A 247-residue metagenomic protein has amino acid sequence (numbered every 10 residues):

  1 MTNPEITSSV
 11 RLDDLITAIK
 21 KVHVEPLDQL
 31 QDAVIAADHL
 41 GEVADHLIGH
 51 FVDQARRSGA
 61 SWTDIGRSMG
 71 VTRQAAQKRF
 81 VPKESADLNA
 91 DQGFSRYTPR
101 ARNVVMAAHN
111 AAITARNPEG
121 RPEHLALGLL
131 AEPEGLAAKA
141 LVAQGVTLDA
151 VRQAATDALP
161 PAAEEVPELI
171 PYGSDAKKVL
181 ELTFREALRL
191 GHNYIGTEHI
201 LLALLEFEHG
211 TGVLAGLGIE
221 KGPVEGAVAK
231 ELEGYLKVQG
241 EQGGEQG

Functional and structural regions predicted by a protein language model:
M1-G247: Histone-fold recognition with a strong bias for associated Lys/Arg-rich disordered tails
